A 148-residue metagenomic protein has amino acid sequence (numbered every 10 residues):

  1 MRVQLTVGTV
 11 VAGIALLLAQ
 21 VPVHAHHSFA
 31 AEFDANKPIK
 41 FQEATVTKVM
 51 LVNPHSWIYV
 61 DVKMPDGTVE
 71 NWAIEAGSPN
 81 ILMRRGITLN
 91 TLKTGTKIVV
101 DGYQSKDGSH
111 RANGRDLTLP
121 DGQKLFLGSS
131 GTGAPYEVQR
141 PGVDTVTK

Functional and structural regions predicted by a protein language model:
M1-L5: Positively charged n-region of N-terminal signal peptides that target proteins for export
G8-Q20: Bacterial N-terminal signal peptides
A19, V23-A25, A30: Boundary at the C-terminal end of the N-terminal hydrophobic targeting segment
A30-K148: PEST-like low-complexity, intrinsically disordered acidic/proline/serine-rich tracts that flank trafficking/processing
